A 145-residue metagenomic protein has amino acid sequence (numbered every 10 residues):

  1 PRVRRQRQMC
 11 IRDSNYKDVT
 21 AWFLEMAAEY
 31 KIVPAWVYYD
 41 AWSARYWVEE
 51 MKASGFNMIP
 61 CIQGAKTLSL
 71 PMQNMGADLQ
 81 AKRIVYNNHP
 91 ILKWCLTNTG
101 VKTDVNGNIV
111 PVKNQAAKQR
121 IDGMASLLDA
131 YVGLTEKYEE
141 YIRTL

Functional and structural regions predicted by a protein language model:
P1-R7, I11: Single conserved hydrophobic/aromatic residue that forms the stacking wall/gate of nucleotide- or nucleobase-binding
R12-T20, Q119-G123: Phosphate/oxyanion-binding active-site loops and adjacent basic polyanion-contact surfaces
N15-E25, I109-N114: Active-site-adjacent structural elements in folded domains
V19-F23, A35-W36, G133-L134: Long hydrophobic segments that form regular secondary structure
A27-A35, S54-M58: Short, surface-exposed connector motifs at secondary-structure boundaries
K31-S43, W47: Short glycine-rich phosphate-binding loop at a beta-alpha junction
E50-E140: Metal-dependent DNA phosphodiester-chemistry modules and their immediately adjacent helices/loops in DNA-processing
I142-L145: Membrane-embedded helix-loop-helix hairpins and adjacent transmembrane boundary segments in multi-pass transporters
